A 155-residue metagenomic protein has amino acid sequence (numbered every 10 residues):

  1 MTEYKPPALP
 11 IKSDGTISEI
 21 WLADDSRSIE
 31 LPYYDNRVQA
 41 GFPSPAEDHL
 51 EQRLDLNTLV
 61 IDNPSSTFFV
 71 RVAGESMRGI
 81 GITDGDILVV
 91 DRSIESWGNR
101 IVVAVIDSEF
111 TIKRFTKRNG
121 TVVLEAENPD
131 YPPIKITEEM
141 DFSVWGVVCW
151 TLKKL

Functional and structural regions predicted by a protein language model:
M1-R78, F110, W150-L155: Short, positionally conserved secondary-structure boundary motifs
Y33, K117-L155: Glycine- and charge-enriched low-complexity intrinsically disordered segments
I61, S93-E95: Short polar/acidic secondary-structure junctions
G85-D86, R100: Structural motif
G98-I112, T116-T121: Short, compositionally biased
